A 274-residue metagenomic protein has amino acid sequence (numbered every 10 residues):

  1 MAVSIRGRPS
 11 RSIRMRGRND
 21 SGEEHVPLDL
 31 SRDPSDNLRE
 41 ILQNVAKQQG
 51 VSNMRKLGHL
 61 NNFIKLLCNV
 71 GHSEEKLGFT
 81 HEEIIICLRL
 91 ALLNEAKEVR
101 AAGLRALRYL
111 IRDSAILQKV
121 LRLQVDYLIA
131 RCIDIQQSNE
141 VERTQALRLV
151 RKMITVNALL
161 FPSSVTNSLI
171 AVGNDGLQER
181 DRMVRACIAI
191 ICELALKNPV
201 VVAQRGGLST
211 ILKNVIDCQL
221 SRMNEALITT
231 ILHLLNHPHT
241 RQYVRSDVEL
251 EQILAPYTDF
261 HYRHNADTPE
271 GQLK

Functional and structural regions predicted by a protein language model:
M1-S21: PEST-like, low-complexity acidic/proline-rich intrinsically disordered segments, predominantly at protein N-termini
V3, N19-R131, I135-Q145, V150-V172 (+5 more regions): Elongated alpha-helical scaffolds that mediate protein-protein interactions in large eukaryotic proteins, primarily
